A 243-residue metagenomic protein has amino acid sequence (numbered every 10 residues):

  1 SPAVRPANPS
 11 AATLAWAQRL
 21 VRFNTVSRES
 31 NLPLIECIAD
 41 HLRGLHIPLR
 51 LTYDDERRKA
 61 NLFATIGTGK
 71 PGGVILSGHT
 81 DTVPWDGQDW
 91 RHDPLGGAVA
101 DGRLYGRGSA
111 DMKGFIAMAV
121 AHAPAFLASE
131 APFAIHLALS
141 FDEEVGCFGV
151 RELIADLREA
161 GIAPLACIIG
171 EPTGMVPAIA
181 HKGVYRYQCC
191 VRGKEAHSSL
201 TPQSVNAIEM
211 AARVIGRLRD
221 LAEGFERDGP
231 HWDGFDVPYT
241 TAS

Functional and structural regions predicted by a protein language model:
S1-G87: N-terminal helical capping/dimerization or prosegment-like subdomains of hydrolases acting on amide or phosphate bonds
R19, F23, C37, H41-L45 (+2 more regions): Generic non-transmembrane alpha-helical segments
G73-H136: Active-site metal-coordination/substrate-binding segment of hydrolases, especially metallo-dependent peptidases
W85-A100, P164, I179-C190: Acidic-glycine-rich active-site phosphate/pyrophosphate-binding loop
M112-R186: Acidic/histidine-rich catalytic neighborhood of metal-dependent amide-processing enzymes
A166, V176-R213: Metal-dependent peptidase/peptidase-like ectodomains
S198-S243: Acidic-enriched catalytic cores of C-N bond-cleaving enzymes acting on peptides and small amides
